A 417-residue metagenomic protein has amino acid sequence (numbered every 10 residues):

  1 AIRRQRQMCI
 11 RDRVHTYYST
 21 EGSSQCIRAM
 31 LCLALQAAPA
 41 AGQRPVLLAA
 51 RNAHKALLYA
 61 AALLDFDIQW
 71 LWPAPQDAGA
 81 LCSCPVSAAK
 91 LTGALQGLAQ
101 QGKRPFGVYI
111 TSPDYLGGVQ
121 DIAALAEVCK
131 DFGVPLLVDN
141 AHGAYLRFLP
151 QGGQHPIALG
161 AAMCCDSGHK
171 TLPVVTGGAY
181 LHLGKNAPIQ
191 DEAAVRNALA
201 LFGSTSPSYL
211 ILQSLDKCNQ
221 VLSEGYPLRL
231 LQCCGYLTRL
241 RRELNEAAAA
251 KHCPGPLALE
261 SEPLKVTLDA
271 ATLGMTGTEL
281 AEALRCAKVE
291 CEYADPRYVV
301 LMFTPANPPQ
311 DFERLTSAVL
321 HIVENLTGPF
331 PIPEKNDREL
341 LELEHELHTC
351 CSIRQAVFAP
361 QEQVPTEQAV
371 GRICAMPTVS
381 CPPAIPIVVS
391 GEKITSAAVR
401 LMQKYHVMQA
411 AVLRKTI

Functional and structural regions predicted by a protein language model:
A1-I10: Single conserved hydrophobic/aromatic residue that forms the stacking wall/gate of nucleotide- or nucleobase-binding
R4, A78, V412: A glycine-/small-polar-enriched, mobile loop at the entrance of the PLP active site in fold-type I
V14-T16, Q43-L47, I387: Short active-site oxyanion
T16-S19, V108-T111, T267, V299-T304: Short glycine-rich or small-residue beta-strand-to-loop segments that form or flank ligand, phosphate, metal/Fe-S
E21-P254: Conserved PLP-enzyme active-site core in the AAT-like
L47, V319, Q403-I417: Surface-exposed interaction regions enriched in Ser/Thr/Asp/Glu that occur as long low-complexity tracts or repetitive
Y115, H169-T171, N186-P188, K217-C218 (+5 more regions): Short, glycine-/Ser/Thr-/acidic-enriched flexible segments
N245, A249-S396, L401-V407: Conserved C-terminal alpha-helix-loop-beta "cap" of PLP-dependent enzymes that closes/shapes the active-site mouth
